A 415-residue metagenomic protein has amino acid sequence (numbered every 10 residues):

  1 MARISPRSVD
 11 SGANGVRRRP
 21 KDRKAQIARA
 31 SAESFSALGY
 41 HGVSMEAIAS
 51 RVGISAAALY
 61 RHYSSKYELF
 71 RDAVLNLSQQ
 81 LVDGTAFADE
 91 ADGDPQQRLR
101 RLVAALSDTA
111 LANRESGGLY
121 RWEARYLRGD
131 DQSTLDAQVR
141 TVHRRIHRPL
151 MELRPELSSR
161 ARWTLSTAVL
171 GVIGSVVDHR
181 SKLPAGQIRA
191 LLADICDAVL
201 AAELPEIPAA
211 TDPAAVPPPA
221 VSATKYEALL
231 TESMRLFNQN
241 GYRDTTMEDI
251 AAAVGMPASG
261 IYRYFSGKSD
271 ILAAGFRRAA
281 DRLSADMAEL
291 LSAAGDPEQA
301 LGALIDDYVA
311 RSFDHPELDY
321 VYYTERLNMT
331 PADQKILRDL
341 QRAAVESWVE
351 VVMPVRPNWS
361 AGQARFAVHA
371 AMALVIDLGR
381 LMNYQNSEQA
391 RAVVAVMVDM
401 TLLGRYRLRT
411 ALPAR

Functional and structural regions predicted by a protein language model:
M1-D22, P208-A210, A220, L403-R415: Actinobacteria-biased recognition of intrinsically disordered, low-complexity terminal regions
Q26, A30, S34-F70, L236 (+2 more regions): Helix-turn-helix
Q26-E33, A37, R51, E68-E90 (+12 more regions): Alpha-helical structural segments
Q96, R100, A104-A190: DNA-contacting interfaces and partner/effector-binding or oligomerization modules in DNA-centric proteins
A110-Q132, L170, S312-A332, M372-A373 (+1 more regions): Amphipathic alpha-helical segments used for helix-helix packing
D130-R154, W163, A190-D194, A332-R356 (+1 more regions): Amphipathic alpha-helical packing segments from all-alpha helical-bundle domains
L153-P218, V355-D399, R409-P413: Hydrophobic/aromatic-rich alpha-helical bundle segments in the mid-to-C-terminal region
L170, G174, V216-M287, M372-N383: Conserved small-residue-rich
